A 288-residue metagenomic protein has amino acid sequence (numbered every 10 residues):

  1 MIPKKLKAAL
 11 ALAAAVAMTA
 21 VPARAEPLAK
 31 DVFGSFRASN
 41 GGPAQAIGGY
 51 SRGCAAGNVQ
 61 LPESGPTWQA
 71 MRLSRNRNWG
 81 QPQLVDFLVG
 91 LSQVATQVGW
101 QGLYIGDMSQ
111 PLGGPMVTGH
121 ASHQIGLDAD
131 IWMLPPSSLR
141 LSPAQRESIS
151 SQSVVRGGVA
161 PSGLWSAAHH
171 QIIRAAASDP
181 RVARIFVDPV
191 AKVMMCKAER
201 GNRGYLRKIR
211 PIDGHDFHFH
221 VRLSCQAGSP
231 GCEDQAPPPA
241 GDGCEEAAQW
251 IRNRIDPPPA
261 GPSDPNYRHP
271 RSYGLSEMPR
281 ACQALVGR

Functional and structural regions predicted by a protein language model:
I2-L10: Bacterial N-terminal signal peptides that target proteins for export
A9-T19: Bacterial N-terminal signal peptides
V21-A25: Sec/Tat signal peptide C-region and signal peptidase I cleavage site
E26-A29, L141, Q145-R288: Catalytic cores and adjacent binding grooves of peptidoglycan-active enzymes
L28-G41, F87-T118, F186-K208: Extended, low-complexity, intrinsically disordered C-terminal regulatory tails of eukaryotic serine/threonine kinases
G34-F36, N40-G106, A168-I172, D179-V182: Active-site acidic/histidine clusters and adjacent loop/turn architecture that either coordinate catalytic ions
T96-V98, S122-L127, A177-S178, I212-H215: Extracellular/periplasmic catalytic domains that process cell-envelope and extracellular macromolecules
T118-P136: Short, surface-exposed glycine/acidic/tryptophan-bearing loops
